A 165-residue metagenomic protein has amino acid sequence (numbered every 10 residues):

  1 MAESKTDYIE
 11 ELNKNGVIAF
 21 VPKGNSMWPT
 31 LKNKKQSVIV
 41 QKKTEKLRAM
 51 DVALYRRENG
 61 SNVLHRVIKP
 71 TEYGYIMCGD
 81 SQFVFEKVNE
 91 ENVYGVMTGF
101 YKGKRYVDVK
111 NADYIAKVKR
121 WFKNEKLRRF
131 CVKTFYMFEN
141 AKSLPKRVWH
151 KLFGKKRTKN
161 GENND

Functional and structural regions predicted by a protein language model:
M1-D165: Extended hydrophobic leader/signal-anchor segments used for secretion and membrane insertion
